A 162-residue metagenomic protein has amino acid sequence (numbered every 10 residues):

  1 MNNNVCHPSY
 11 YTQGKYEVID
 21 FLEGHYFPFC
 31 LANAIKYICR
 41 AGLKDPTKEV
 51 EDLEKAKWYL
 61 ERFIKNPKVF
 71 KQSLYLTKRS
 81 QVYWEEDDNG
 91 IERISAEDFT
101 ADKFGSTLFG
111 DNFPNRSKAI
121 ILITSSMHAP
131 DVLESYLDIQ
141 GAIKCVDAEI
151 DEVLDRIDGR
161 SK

Functional and structural regions predicted by a protein language model:
M1-K162: Intrinsically disordered, low-complexity regulatory regions that flank transcription factor DNA-binding cores
